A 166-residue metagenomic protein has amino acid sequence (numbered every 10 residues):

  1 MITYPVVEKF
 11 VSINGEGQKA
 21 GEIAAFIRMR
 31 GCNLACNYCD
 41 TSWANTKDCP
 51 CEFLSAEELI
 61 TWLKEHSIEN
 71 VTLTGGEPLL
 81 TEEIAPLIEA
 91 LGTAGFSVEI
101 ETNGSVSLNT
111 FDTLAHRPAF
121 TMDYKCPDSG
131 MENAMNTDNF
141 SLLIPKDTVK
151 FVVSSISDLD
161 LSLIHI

Functional and structural regions predicted by a protein language model:
I2-Y38: N-terminal pre-triad scaffold of radical SAM enzymes
Y4, I23-A24, Y38-R117: Conserved Radical SAM active-site core
K9, I13-E16, E22, E57 (+2 more regions): Surface-exposed loop/turn and secondary-structure junction residues enriched for glycine/proline
R30, G75, V153: Conserved residues at beta->alpha junctions
R30-C32, L59-I60, A134-M135: Short hydrophobic/aromatic-rich motifs at helix boundaries and adjacent loops
A35, C49, G130: Glycine/Thr-rich phosphate-binding loops of Rossmann-like dinucleotide-binding domains
E83-S162: Radical SAM/AdoMet-radical enzyme domain recognition
I164-I166: Conserved small/polar residues in nucleotide/adenosyl-binding loops
